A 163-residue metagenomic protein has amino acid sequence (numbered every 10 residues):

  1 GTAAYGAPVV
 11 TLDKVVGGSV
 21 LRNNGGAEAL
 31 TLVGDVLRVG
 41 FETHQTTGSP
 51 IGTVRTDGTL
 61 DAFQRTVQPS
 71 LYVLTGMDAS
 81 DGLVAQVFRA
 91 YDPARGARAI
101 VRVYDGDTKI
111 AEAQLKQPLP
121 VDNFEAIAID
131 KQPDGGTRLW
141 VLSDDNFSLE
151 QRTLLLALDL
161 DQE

Functional and structural regions predicted by a protein language model:
G1-E163: Sequence/structural signature of beta-propeller domains
